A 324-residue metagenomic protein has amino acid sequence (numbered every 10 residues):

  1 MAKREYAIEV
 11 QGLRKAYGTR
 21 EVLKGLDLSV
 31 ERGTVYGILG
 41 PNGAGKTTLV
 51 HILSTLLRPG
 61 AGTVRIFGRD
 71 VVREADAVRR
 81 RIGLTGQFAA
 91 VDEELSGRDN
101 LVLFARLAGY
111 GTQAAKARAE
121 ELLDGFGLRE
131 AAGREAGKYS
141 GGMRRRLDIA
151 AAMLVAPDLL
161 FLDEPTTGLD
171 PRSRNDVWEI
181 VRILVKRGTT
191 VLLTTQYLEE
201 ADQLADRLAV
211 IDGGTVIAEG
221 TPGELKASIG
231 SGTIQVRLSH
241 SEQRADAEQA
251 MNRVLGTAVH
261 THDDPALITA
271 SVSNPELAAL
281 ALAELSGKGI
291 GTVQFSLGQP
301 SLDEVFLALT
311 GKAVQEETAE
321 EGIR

Functional and structural regions predicted by a protein language model:
M1-R14, K312-R324: ABC-family P-loop ATPase nucleotide-binding domain
E5-V10, K15-D212, V216-A218: ABC transporter nucleotide-binding domains
V22, E200, Q243, L277 (+1 more regions): Short phosphate-engaging motifs
R69-V72, V216, S241, V272-P275 (+1 more regions): Short, surface-exposed acidic/glycine-rich loop or hinge patches that mediate macromolecular interfaces
E94, R237, S271, F295-S296: Active-site-adjacent beta-strand anchor residues
A108, I229, T233, L255 (+3 more regions): Conserved NTP-handling cores and scaffolds of large molecular machines
E179-V272: ABC transporter nucleotide-binding domain
S273-R324: C-terminal coupling/interaction segments
